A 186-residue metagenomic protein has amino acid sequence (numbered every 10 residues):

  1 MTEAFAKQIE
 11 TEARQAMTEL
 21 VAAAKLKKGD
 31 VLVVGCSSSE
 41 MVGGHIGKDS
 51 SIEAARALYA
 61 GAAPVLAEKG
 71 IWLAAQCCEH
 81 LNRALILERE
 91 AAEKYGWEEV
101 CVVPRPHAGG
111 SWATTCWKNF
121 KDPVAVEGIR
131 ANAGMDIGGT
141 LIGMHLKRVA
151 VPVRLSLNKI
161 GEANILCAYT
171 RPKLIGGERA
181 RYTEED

Functional and structural regions predicted by a protein language model:
M1-L32, I52-V65: N-terminal glycine-/serine-/threonine-rich phosphate-binding loop
T18, A22-K25, A63-I71, W117-A125 (+1 more regions): Generic secondary-structure signature for well-ordered alpha-helical cores
A24-L26, A108, R154-K159: Solvent-exposed alpha-helices and their adjacent loops that cap or buttress functional pockets in soluble metabolic
D30-G35, L73-A74: Short glycine-rich phosphate-binding loop at a beta-alpha junction
M41-I46, S50-A57, P64-R83, A108: Active-site histidine-anchored catalytic micro-motif
G44-I46, L85-E88, G177-R179: Short acidic, glycine/serine/threonine-rich loops at helix termini
K69-N132, G138: Ligand-binding beta-strand-loop-alpha-helix segment within the catalytic cores of soluble metabolic enzymes
T114, K118-D186: Glycine-rich, aromatic-bearing surface loops/beta-hairpins
